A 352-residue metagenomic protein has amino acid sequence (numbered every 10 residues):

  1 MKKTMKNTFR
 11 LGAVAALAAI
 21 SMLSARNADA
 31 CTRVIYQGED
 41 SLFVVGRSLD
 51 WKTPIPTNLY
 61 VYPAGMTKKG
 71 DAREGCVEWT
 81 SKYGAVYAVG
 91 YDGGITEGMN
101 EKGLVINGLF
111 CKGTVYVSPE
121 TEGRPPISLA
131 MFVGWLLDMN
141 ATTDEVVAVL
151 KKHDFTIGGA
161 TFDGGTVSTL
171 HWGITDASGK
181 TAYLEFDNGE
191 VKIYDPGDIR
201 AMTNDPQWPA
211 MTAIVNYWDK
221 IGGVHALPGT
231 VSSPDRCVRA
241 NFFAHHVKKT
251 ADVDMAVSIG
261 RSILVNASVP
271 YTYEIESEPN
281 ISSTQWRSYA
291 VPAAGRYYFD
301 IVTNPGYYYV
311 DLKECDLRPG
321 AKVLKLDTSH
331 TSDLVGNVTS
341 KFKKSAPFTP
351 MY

Functional and structural regions predicted by a protein language model:
K2-A13: Bacterial N-terminal signal peptides that target proteins for export
G12-M22: Bacterial N-terminal signal peptides
S24-A30: Sec/Tat signal peptide C-region and signal peptidase I cleavage site
A30-I35, E39-V44, G158-A160, V167-S168 (+2 more regions): C-terminus-biased signal that marks the final domain/tail of proteins
A30-R124, I157, G336-K341: A contiguous strand-loop segment
Y60-E78, V115-F155, A321-S332: Compact, glycine/acidic-enriched structural inserts
K152-G189: Catalytic cofactor-binding cores of redox enzymes
K180-L184, N188-I214: Aromatic-residue-lined binding/catalytic grooves and analogous aromatic/hydrophobic interfacial grooves in multimeric
